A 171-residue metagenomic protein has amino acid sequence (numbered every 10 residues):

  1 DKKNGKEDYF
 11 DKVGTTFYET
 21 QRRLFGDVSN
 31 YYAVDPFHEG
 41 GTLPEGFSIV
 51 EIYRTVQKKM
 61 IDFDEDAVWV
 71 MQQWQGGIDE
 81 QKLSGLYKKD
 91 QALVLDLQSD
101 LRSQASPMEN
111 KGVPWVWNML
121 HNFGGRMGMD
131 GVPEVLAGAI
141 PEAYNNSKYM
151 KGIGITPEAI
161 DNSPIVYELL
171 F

Functional and structural regions predicted by a protein language model:
D1-F171: Catalytic-core regions of glycoside hydrolase
